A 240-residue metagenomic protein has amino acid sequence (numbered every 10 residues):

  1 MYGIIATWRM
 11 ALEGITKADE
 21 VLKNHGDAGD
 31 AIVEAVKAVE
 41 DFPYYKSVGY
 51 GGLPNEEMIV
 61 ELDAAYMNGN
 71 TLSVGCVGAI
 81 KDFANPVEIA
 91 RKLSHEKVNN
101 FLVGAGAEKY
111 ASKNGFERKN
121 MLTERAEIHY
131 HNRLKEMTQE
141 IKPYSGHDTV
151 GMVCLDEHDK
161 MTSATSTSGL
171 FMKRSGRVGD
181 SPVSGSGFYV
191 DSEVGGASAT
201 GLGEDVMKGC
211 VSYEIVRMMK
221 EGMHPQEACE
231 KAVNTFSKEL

Functional and structural regions predicted by a protein language model:
M1-L240: Alpha/propeptide regions of enzymes that mature by internal proteolysis
